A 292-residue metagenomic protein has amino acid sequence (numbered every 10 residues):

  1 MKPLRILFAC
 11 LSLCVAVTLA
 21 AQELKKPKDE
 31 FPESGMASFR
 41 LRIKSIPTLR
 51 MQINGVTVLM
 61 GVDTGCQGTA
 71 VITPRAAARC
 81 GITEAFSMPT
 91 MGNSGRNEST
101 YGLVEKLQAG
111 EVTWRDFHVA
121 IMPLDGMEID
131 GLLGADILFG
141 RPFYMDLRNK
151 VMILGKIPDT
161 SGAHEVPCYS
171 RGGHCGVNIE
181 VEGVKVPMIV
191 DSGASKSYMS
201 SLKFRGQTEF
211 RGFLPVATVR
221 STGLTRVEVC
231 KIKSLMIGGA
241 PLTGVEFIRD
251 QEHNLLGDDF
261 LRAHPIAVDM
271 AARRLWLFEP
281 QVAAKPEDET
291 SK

Functional and structural regions predicted by a protein language model:
M1-F8: Bacterial N-terminal signal peptides that target proteins for export
K2, C14, R211-P215: Compositionally biased, low-complexity segments enriched in small residues
F8-A16: Bacterial N-terminal signal peptides
L19-K292: Pepsin/retropepsin-fold aspartyl endopeptidases
